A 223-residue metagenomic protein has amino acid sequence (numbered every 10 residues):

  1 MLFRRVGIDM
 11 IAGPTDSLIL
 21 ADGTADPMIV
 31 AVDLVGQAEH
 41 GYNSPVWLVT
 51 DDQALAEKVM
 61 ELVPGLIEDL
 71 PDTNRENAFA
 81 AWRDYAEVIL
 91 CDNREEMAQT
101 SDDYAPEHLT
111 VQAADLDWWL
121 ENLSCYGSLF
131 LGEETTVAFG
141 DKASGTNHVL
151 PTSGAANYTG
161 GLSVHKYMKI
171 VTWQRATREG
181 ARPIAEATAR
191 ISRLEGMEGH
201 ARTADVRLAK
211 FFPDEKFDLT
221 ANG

Functional and structural regions predicted by a protein language model:
M1-L2: Short, small-residue-biased leader/transition segments that mark boundaries at the very start of proteins
G7, S44-V49, D69-A81, Q112-A113 (+2 more regions): Flexible, glycine/charged-enriched surface loops at secondary-structure junctions
I8-A12, I19, V30, L90-C91 (+3 more regions): General beta-strand structural signal in soluble alpha/beta enzymes
D9-D84, V88: A conserved active-site cap/scaffold subdomain adjacent to cofactor or substrate pockets
I29, K58, Q99, W118-W119: Phosphate- and divalent-cation-binding pockets in alpha/beta enzyme and binding domains that engage nucleotide-derived
N74-T110, A114: Active-site rim loops that border cofactor/substrate pockets in soluble metabolic enzymes
R94, D102-G223: C-terminal core of ALDH-fold dehydrogenases
